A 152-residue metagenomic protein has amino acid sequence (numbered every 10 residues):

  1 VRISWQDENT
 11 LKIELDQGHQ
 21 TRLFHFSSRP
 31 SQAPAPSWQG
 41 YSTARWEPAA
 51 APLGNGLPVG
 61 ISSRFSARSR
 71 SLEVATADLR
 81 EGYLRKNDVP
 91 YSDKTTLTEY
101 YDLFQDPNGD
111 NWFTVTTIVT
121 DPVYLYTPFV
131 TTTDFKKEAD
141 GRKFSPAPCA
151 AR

Functional and structural regions predicted by a protein language model:
V1-R152: PEST-like low-complexity, intrinsically disordered acidic/proline/serine-rich tracts that flank trafficking/processing
